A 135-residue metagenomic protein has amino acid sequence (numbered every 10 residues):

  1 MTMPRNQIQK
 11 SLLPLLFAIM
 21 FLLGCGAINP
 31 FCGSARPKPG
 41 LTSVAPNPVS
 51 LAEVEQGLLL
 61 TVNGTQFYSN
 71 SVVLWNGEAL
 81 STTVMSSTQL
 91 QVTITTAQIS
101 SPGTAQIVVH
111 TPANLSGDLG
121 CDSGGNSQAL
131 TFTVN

Functional and structural regions predicted by a protein language model:
M1-C25: Sec-dependent bacterial lipoprotein signal peptides
C25-V72, P102-T104, L115-N135: Beta-strand/beta-sandwich contexts
W75-G77: Structural motif
S81-M85: Short beta-strand segments within Ig-like beta-sandwich modules, predominantly Fibronectin type-III
T88-V92: Short strand-edge motifs at loop-to-beta-strand transitions and within beta-strands of extracellular beta-rich domains
T95-S100: Short, surface-exposed loop/turn segments at beta-strand-coil junctions that are enriched for proline with nearby
H110-N114: Beta-strand-rich extracellular modules
